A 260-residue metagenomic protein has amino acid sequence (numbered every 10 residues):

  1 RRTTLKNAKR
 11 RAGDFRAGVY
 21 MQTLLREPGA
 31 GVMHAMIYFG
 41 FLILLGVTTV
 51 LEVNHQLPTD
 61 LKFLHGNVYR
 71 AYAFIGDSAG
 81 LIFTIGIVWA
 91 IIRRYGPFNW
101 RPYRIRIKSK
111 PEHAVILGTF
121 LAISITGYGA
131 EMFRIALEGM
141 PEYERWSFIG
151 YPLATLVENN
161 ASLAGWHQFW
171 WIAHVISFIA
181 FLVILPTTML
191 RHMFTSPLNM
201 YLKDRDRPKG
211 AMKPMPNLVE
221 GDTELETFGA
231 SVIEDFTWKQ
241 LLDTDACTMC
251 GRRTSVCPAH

Functional and structural regions predicted by a protein language model:
R1-A230: Membrane-embedded alpha-helical bundles of multi-pass integral membrane proteins
A30-A35, D243-T244, A259-H260: Conserved short loop/turn motifs at secondary-structure junctions
H192, T248, R252-H260: Iron-sulfur cluster-binding cysteine motifs and their immediate structural context in ferredoxin-like electron-transfer
G221-C250: Ferredoxin-like iron-sulfur electron-transfer modules
